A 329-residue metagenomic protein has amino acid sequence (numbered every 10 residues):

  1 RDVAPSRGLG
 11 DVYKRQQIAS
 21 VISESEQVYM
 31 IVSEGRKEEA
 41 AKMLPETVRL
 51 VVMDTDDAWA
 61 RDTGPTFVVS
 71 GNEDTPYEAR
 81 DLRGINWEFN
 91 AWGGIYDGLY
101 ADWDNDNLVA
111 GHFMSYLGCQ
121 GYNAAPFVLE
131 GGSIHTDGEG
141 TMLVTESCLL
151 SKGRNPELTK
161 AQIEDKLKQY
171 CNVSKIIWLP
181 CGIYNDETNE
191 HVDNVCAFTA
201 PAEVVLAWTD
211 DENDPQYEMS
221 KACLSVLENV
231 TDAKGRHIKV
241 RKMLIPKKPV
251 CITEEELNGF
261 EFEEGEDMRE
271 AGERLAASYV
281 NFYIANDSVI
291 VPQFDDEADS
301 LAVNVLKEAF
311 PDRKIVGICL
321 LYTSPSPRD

Functional and structural regions predicted by a protein language model:
D2, G8-Q16, Y322-D329: Conserved small/polar residues in nucleotide/adenosyl-binding loops
G10, K14-S23, G35-S151, L158 (+3 more regions): Active-site-adjacent structural elements in enzyme catalytic domains
Q27-E34, V205-T209: Short internal beta-strands
K37-T47, E218-N229, L301-K307: Short, aromatic/basic amphipathic alpha-helical patches
G131, I183-C196, P249-T253, L321-S324: Beta-rich nucleic-acid/ligand-interaction surfaces
E139-T199: Loop-centered beta-sheet repeat module
A202, L206-V280, A285-N286, E297-S300: Redox- and metal-dependent alpha/beta enzyme cores, enriched for Fe-S-associated oxidoreductases and cofactor-handling
E261, D287, F294-S324: TerminUS-proximal long segments
